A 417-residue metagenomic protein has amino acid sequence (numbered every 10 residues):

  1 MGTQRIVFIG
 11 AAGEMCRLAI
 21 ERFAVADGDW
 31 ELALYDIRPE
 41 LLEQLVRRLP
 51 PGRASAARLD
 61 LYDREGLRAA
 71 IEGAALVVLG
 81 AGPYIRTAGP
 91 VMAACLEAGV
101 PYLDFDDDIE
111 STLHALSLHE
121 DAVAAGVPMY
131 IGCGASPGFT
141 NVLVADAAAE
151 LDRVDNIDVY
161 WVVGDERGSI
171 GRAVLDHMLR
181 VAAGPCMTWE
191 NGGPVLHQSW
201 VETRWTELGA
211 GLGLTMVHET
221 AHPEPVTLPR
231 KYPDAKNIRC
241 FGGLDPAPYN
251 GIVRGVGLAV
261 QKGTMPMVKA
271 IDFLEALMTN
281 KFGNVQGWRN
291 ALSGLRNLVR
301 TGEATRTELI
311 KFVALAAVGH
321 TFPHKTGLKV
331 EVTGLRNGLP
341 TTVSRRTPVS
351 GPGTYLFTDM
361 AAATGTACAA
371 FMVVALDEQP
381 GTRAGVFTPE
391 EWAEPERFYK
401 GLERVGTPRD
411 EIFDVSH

Functional and structural regions predicted by a protein language model:
T3, A149-H417: C-terminal catalytic/substrate-binding lobe primarily of soluble NAD(P)-dependent oxidoreductases
F8-R22: N-terminal Rossmann NAD(P)H-binding glycine-rich loop of SDR-like oxidoreductase domains
G13, R38-L41, I109: Helix N-cap at the beta1-alpha1 junction of Rossmann-like dinucleotide-binding domains, i.e., the first residues
G28-L41: Conserved glycine-rich Rossmann-like NAD(P)H-binding loop of the short-chain dehydrogenase/reductase
L45-R53: Short, conserved SAM-binding/catalytic segment of Class I S-adenosyl-L-methionine-dependent methyltransferases
R58-G73, G80-P83: Conserved Rossmann-fold cofactor-binding substructure of NAD(P)-dependent oxidoreductases
P83, A94-T112: ADP-ribose/adenylate-binding Rossmann-like module
D106-V127: Rossmann-fold NAD(P)-binding glycine/threonine-rich loop
